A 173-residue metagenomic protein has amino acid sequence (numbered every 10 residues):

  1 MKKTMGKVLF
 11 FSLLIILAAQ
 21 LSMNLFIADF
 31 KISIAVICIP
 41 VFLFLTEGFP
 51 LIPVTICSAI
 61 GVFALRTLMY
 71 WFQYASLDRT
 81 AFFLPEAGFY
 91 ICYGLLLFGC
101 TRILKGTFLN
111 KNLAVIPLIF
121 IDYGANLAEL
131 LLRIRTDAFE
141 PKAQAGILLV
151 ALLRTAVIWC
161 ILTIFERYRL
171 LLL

Functional and structural regions predicted by a protein language model:
M1-T46: Hydrophobic transmembrane alpha-helices
T4-A19, P53-G61, L118-D122: Alpha-helical transmembrane segments
L13, L17, I37, I56-I60 (+4 more regions): Residue-level signature of the transmembrane alpha-helical core of multi-pass small-molecule transporters
I15, A19, V62, R66 (+5 more regions): Structural signal for membrane-spanning alpha-helices in multi-pass inner-membrane proteins, emphasizing helix cores
I27-D29, D78-L173: Membrane-embedded alpha-helical hairpins and interfacial helices in multi-pass inner-membrane proteins
I34-V54, L95-C100: Generic transmembrane alpha-helix motif of multi-pass integral membrane proteins
F42-L51, A64-Y74, G124-L131: Juxtamembrane membrane-interface segments at transmembrane alpha-helix termini
G48-I56, N110-I116: Membrane-interfacial loop-to-transmembrane alpha-helix junctions, especially the N-terminal start
